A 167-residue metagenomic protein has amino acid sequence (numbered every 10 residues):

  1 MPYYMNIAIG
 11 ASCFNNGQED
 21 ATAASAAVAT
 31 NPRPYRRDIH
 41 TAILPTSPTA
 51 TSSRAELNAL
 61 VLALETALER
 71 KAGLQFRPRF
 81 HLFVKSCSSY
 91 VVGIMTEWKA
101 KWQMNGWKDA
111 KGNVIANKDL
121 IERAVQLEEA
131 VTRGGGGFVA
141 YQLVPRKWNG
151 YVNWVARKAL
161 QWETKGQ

Functional and structural regions predicted by a protein language model:
M1-A55, T66-A72, A159-G166: RNase H-like nuclease fold core
N16, L60, L64-L160: RNase H catalytic domain
